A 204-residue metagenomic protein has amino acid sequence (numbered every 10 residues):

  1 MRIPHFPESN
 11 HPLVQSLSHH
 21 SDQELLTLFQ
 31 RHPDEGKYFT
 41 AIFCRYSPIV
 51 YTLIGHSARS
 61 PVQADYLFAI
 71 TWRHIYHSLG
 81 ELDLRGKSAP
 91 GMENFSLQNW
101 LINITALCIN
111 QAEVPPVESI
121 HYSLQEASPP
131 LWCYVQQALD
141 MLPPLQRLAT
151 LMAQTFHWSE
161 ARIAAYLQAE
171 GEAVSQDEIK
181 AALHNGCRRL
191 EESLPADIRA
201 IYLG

Functional and structural regions predicted by a protein language model:
Q15-L17, L28-T52: A short, charge-rich alpha-helical start-of-domain segment used by transcription regulators
L25-R31, Y134-L142, D197: Short amphipathic alpha-helical boundary/capping segments
R31-H32, H56-R59, A69-M92, P115-V117: Sigma70-family region 2
F43, V135, L139-L167: Short amphipathic alpha helix immediately N-terminal
P48, T52, Y66-H77, G91-C108 (+1 more regions): Structural recognition of an alpha-helix C-terminal capping motif at a helix-to-coil junction
G80-K87, Q98-H121: Arg/Lys-rich amphipathic alpha helix in sigma70-family domain 2
V114-D140: Acidic, proline/glycine-rich intrinsically disordered inter-domain spacer in sigma factors
L167-G204: DNA-recognition helix of helix-turn-helix
